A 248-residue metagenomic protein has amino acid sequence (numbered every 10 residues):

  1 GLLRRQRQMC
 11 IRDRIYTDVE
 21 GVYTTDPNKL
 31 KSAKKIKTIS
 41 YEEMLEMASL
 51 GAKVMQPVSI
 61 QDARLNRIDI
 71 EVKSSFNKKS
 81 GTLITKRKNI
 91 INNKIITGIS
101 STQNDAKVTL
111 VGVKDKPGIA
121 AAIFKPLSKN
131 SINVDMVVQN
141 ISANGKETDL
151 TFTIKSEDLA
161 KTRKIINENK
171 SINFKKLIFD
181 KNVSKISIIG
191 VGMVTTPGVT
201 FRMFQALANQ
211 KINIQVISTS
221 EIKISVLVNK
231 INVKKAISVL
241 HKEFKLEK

Functional and structural regions predicted by a protein language model:
G1-I11: Single conserved hydrophobic/aromatic residue that forms the stacking wall/gate of nucleotide- or nucleobase-binding
Q6, V22, N28-K78: Polyanion-binding loop/helix "lid" in catalytic or ligand-binding cores
R12, K53, D69, N133 (+1 more regions): Residue-level detector of anion-binding/catalytic polar loops
R14, M44, I60, F124 (+1 more regions): Short glycine-/small-residue-rich flexible loop motifs, especially phosphate/cofactor-binding loops
R14-T17, Q56-P57, E71-S74, M136 (+1 more regions): General beta-strand structural signal in soluble alpha/beta enzymes
V19-V22, P27, F76, I141-S142 (+1 more regions): Acidic, glycine-rich active-site loops and adjacent beta-strand->loop/helix elements that engage anionic groups
K79-K248: A conserved regulatory-domain signal marking ACT and ACT-like small-molecule sensing domains and adjacent regulatory
